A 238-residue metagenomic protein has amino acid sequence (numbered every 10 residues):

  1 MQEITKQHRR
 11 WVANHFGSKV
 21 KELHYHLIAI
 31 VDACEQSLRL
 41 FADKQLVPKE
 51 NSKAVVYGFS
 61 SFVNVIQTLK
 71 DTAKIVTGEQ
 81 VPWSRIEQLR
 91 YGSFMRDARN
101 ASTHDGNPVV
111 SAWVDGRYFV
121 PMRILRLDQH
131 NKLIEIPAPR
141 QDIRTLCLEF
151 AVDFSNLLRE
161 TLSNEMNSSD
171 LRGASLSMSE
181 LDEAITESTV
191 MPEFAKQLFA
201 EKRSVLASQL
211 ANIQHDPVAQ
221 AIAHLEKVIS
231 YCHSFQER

Functional and structural regions predicted by a protein language model:
M1-V56, E79-R238: Acidic, Ser/Thr/Gly/Pro-rich intrinsically disordered interaction regions
Y57, N64-G78: Long, hydrophobic/aromatic-enriched structural stretches that serve as scaffold segments
